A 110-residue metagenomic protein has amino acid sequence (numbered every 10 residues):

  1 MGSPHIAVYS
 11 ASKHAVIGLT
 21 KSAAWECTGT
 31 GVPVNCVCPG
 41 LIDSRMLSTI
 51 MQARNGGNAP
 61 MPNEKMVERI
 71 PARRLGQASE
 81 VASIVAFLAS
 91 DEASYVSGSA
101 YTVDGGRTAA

Functional and structural regions predicted by a protein language model:
M1, A86, S97-A110: Short C-terminal tail/terminal secondary-structure segment of NAD(P)H-dependent dehydrogenase/reductase domains
M1-I6, A11, T28-G29: Active-site "substrate specificity/gating" loop of NAD(P)-dependent dehydrogenases, especially the short-chain
S12, T20: Active-site helix of classical SDR
I17, P39-A53: Short, flexible catalytic-loop segment of classical short-chain dehydrogenase/reductase
W25-G29, S94: Alpha-helical segment proximal to the catalytic Tyr-Lys
P33-P39, D43, A89, T102-D104: Conserved SDR Rossmann-fold cofactor-binding beta-strand/turn motif
Q52-I70: A short C-terminal helix-loop "cap" of Rossmann-like NAD(P)-dependent dehydrogenase/epimerase domains
N58, I70-V81, E92: A conserved structural motif in NAD(P)-dependent oxidoreductases
